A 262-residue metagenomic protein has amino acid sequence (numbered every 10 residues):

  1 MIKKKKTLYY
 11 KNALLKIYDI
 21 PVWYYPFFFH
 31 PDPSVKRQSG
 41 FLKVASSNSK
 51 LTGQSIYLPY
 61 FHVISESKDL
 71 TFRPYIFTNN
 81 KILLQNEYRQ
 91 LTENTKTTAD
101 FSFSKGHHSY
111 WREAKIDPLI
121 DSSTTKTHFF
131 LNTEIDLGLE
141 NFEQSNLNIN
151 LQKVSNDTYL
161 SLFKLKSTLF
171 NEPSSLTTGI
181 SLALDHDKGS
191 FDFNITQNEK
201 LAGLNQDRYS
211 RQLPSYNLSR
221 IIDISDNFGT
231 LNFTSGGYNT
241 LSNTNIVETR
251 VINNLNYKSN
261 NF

Functional and structural regions predicted by a protein language model:
M1-F262: Outer-membrane beta-barrel proteins and related beta-barrel translocases across Gram-negative bacteria
